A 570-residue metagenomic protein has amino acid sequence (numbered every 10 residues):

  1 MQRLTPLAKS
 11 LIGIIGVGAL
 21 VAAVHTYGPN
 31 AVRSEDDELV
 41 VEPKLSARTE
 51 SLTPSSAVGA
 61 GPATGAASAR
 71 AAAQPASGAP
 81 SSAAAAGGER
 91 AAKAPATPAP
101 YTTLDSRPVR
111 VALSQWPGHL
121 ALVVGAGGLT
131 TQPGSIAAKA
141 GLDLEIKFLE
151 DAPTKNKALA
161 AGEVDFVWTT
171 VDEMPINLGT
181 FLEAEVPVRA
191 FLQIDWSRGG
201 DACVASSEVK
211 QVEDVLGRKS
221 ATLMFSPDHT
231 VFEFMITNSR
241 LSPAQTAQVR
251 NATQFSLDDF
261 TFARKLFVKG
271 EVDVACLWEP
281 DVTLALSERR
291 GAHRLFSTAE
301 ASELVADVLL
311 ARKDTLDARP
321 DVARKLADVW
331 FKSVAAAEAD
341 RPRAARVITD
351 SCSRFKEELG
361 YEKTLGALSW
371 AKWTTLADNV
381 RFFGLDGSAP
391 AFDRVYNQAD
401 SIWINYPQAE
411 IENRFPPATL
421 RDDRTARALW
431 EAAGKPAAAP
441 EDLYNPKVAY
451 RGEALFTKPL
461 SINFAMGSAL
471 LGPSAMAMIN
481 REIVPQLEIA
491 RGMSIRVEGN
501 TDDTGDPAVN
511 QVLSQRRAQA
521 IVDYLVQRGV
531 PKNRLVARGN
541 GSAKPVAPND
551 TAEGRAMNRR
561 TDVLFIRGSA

Functional and structural regions predicted by a protein language model:
M1-V21: Membrane interfacial helix-start segments of signal peptides and signal-anchor transmembrane helices
G28-G87: Juxtamembrane proline-rich low-complexity "stalk" or linker regions positioned immediately after a signal peptide
L39-E42, A71-D259, A263-K269, D273-E279 (+2 more regions): Short, glycine-/small- and polar/acidic-enriched structural segments that line small-molecule recognition paths
A121-V124, T154, A158, E163 (+17 more regions): Extracytoplasmic/secreted proteins, especially bacterial periplasmic and envelope-associated proteins
V171-E173, F181-L182, S242, Q248-E357: Pocket-lining segment of extracytoplasmic ligand-binding domains
A318-A409: Secondary-structure end/capping motifs
L420-S494, G568-A570: Periplasmic peptidoglycan-binding/tethering modules of Gram-negative envelope proteins
N500-A570: Periplasmic OmpA-like peptidoglycan-binding domain that tethers envelope proteins to the cell wall
